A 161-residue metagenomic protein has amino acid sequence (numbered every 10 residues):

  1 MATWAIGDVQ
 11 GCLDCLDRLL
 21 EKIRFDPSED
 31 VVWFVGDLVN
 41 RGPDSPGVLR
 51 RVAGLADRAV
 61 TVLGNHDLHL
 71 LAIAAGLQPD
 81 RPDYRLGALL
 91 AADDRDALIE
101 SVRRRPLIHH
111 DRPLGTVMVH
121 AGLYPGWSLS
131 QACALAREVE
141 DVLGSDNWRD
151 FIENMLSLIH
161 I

Functional and structural regions predicted by a protein language model:
M1-G54, H160: N-terminal active-site segment of His-dependent metallophosphoesterases
P46-L49, A53-I159: Active-site neighborhood of divalent metal-dependent phosphoester bond hydrolases
